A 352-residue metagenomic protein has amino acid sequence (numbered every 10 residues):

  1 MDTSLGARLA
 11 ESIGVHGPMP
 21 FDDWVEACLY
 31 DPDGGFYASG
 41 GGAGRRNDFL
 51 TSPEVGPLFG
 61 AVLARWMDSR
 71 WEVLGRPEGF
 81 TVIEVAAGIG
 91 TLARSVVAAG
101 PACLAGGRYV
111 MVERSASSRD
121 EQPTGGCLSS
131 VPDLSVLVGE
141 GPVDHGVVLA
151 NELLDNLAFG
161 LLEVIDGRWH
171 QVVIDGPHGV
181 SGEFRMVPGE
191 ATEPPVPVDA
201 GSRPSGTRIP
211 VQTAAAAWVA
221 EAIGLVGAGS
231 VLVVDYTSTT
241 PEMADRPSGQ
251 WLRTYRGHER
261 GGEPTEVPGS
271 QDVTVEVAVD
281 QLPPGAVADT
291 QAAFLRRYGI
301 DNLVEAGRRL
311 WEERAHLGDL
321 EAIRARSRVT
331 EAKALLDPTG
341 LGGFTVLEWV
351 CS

Functional and structural regions predicted by a protein language model:
M1-D144, A293, G299-N302, G307 (+2 more regions): Rossmann-like AdoMet
I83, V112, V148-N151, V234: Active-site flanking residues adjacent to catalytic metal/cofactor-binding acidic residues
A87, A116, L154, S238 (+1 more regions): Short, glycine/acidic-enriched loop or turn micro-motifs at the edges of active sites
D120, L157-F159, P241-E242: Short helix/loop capping segments that flank catalytic or ligand/cofactor-binding pockets
L134-V138, L154-W169, V211-E221: A short, conserved alpha-helix within the catalytic core of class I
H145-G146, G229: Conserved acidic residues
V147-A200, S248-R256: A mobile, often basic/glycine-rich helix-loop segment that functions as the active-site lid/recognition loop
P194-S352: Long, Lys/Arg- and hydrophobic-enriched amphipathic alpha-helices
